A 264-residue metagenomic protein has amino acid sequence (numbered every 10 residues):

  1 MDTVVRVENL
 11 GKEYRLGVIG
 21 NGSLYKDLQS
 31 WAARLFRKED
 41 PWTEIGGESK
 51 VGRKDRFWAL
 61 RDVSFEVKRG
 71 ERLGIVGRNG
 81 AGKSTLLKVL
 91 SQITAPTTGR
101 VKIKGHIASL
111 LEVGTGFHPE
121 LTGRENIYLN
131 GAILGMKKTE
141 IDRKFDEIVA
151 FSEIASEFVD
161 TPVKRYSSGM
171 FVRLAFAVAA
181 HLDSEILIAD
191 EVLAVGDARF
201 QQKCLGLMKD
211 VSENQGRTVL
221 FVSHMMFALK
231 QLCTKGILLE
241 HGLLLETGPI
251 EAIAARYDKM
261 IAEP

Functional and structural regions predicted by a protein language model:
T3-W58, I250-P264: Pre-NBD coupling/linker segments of ABC/ABC-like ATPases
V76-R78: The feature captures the beta-strand-to-loop junction immediately N-terminal to the Walker
K138-D142, I148-R165: Conserved ABC nucleotide-binding domain
S223-H224: H-loop/switch region of ABC-family ATPase nucleotide-binding domains
Q231-L238: Conserved catalytic segment of ABC-fold P-loop ATPases
H241-G242, Y257: Conserved ABC ATPase "signature" C-loop
